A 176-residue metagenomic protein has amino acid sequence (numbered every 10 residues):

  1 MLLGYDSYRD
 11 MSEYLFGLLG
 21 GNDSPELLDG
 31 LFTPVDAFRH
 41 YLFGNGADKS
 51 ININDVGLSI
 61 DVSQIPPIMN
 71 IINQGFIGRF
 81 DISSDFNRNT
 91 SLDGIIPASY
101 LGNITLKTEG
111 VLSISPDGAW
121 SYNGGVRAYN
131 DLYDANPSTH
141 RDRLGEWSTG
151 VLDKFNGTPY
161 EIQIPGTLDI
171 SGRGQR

Functional and structural regions predicted by a protein language model:
M1-Y5: Solvent-exposed N-terminal domain segments of exported/luminal and surface proteins
D10: Acidic/histidine-rich, surface-exposed loop or edge segments in extracytoplasmic proteins
G17, P25-R176: Catalytic toxin/effector domains delivered as secreted proteins or via bacterial secretion systems
